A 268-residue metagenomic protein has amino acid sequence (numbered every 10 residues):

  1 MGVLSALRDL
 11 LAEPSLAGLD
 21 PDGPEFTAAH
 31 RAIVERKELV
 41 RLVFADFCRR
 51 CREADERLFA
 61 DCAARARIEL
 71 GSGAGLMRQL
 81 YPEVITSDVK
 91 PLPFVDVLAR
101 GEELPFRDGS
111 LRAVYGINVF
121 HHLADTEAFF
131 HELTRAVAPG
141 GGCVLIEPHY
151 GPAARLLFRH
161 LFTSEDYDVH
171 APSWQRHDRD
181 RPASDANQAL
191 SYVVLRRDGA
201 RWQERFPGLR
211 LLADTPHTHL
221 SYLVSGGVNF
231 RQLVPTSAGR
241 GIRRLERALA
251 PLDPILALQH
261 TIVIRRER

Functional and structural regions predicted by a protein language model:
M1-V40, D46-R50: N-terminal, positively charged/glycine-rich alpha-helical extensions of SAM-dependent methyltransferases
V43-A66: Conserved alpha-helix/loop element of class I SAM-dependent methyltransferases that forms part of the SAM/SAH-binding
R65-L104, A128: Class I SAM-dependent methyltransferase SAM/SAH-binding core
Y115: A conserved beta-strand element that flanks and buttresses the S-adenosyl-L-methionine
E127-P139: A short glycine-rich, Lys/Arg-flanked "PGG" loop and its adjoining helix->strand segment in the class I
C143-D178: Conserved class I S-adenosyl-L-methionine
A189-D214: Short alpha-helix
T215-R265: Conserved Class I S-adenosyl-L-methionine
